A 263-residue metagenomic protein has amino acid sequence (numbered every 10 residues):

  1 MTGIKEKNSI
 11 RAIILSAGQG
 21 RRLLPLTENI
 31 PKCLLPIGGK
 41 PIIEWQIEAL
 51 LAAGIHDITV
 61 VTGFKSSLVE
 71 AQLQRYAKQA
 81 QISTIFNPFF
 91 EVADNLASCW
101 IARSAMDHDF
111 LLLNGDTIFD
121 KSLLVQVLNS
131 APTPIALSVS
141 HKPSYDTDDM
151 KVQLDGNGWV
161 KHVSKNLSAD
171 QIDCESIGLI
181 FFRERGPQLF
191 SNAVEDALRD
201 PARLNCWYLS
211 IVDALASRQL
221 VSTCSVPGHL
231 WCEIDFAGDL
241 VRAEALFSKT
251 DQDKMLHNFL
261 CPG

Functional and structural regions predicted by a protein language model:
M1-E28, F259: N-terminal nucleotide-binding beta1-loop-alpha1 segment
M1-S9, N129-S130, P143-S144, W159 (+1 more regions): Left-handed beta-helix
T2-I14, K40-D109, D200: Conserved N-terminal catalytic core of the sugar/cofactor nucleotidyltransferase
R22, L68-A71, I101, S122 (+4 more regions): Phosphate- and divalent-cation-binding pockets in alpha/beta enzyme and binding domains that engage nucleotide-derived
N29-E44: Short catalytic helix/loop segments, enriched in acidic residues and glycine and frequently bearing histidine
L34, V152-L154, T223: A structural signal for short hydrophobic beta-strand segments in well-ordered beta-sheet cores
H108-I118: Short beta-strand-to-loop acidic/aromatic patch adjacent to the donor-nucleotide binding site
D120-L198: Conserved core of the sugar-phosphate nucleotidyltransferase
